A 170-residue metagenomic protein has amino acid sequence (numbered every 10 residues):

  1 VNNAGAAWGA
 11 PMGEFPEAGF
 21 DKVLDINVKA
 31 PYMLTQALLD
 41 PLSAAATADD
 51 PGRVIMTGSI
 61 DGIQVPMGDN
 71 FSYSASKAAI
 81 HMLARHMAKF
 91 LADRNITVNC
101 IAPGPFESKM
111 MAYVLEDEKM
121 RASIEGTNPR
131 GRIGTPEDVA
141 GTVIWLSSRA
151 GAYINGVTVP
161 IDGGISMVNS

Functional and structural regions predicted by a protein language model:
P11-M12, P16-L24, I124: Substrate-binding pocket helix/loop in short-chain dehydrogenase/reductase
F15, V65-S74, H86: Active-site loop-to-helix junction immediately N-terminal to the catalytic Tyr of the SDR YXXXK motif in Rossmann-fold
T35, S76, A84: Active-site helix of classical SDR
D40, K89-F90, A152: Alpha-helical segment proximal to the catalytic Tyr-Lys
P51, A92, T97, I154-G156: Short, small/polar-rich loop/turn modules that mediate ligand/substrate recognition or access, typified
S59: Residue(s) in the substrate-gating loop at a strand-loop-helix junction that position the organic substrate next
V143-I144, N155-S170: Short C-terminal tail/terminal secondary-structure segment of NAD(P)H-dependent dehydrogenase/reductase domains
